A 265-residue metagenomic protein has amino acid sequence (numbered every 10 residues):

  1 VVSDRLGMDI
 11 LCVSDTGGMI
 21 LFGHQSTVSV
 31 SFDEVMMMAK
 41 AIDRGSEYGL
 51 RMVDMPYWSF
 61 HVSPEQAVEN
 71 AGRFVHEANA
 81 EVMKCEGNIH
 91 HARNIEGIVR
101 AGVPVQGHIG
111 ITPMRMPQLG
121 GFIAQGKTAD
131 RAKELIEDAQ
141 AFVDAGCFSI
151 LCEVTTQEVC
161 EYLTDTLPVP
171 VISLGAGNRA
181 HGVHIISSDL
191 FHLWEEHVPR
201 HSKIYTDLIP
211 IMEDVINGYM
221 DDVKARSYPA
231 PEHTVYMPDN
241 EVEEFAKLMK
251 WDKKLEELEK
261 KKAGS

Functional and structural regions predicted by a protein language model:
V1-T206, P210-D239, E243-S265: Alpha/beta enzyme core
